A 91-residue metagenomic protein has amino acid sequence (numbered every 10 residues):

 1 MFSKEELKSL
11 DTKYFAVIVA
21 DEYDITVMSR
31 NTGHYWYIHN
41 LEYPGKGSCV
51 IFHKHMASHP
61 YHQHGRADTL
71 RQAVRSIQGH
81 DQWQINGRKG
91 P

Functional and structural regions predicted by a protein language model:
M1-G33, P91: Negatively charged, low-complexity tracts enriched in Asp/Glu with abundant Ser/Thr
K4-L7, H53-P91: Mixed-charge, Lys/Arg-enriched low-complexity segments
S9-T12, Y43, S58: Generic detector of low-complexity/intrinsically disordered segments and short hydrophobic N-terminal stretches
T12, E22-I25, T32, N40-L41 (+3 more regions): Short linear motifs in intrinsically disordered/low-complexity regions
F15, G47-S48, R71-V74: Low-complexity, intrinsically disordered short peptide segments enriched in small/polar/basic residues
V17-A20, Y37, W83, G87: Generic marker of "main functional regions" within proteins
I25-M56: A short, structured beta-strand/loop element
